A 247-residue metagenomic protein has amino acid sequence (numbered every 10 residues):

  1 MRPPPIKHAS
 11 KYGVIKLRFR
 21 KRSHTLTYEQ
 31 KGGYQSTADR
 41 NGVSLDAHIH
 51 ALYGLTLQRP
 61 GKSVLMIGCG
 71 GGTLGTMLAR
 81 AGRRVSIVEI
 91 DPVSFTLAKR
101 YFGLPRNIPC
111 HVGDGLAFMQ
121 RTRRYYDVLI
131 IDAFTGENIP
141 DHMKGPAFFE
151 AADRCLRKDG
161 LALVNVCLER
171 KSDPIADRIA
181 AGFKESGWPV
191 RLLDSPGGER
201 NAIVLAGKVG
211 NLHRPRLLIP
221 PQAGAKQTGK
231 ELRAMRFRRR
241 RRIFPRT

Functional and structural regions predicted by a protein language model:
R2-G42, A47-H50, G54-Q58, G197-T247: SAM/dcSAM-binding transferase cores
P3-P5, Y12-V14, G71, S94-T96 (+1 more regions): Residue-level detector of functional hotspots within protein domains
A47-L161, K171-A180, E199: The AdoMet/dcAdoMet-binding core of the Class I SAM-like
G187-G198: Conserved S-adenosyl-L-methionine
